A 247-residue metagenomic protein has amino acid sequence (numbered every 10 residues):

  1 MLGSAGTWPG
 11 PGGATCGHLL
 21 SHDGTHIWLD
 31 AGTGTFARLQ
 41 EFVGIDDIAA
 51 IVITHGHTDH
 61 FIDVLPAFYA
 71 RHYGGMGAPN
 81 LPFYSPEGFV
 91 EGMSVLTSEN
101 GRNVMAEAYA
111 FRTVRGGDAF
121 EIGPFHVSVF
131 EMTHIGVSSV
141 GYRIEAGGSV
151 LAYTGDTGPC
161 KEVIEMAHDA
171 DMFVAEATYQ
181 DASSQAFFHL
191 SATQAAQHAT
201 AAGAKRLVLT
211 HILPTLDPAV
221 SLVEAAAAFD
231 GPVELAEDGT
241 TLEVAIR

Functional and structural regions predicted by a protein language model:
M1-D46, S139-G155, M172: Conserved beta-strand hairpin/beta-sheet module of binuclear metal-dependent hydrolase folds, prominently
M1-S4, E99, E121-V127: Short Pro/Gly-enriched beta-strand edge/turn motifs at strand-loop
P9-G13, V104-A106, T113-T178: Active-site-proximal loop/helix segment associated with metal-binding centers of metalloenzymes
D23, I48, G77-P79, G147-S149 (+1 more regions): Short, surface-exposed connector motifs at secondary-structure boundaries
H26, T33-P82: Active-site metal-binding motif and surrounding structural segment of the metallo-beta-lactamase
W28-G32, A49-G56, P86, L151-G155 (+3 more regions): Active-site neighborhood of phospho(di)ester-bond hydrolases with catalytic His/Asp-centered motifs
M76-L81, F89-F111: Active-site neighborhood of divalent metal-dependent phosphoester bond hydrolases
G158-I246: Cap/insert and terminal regions of metallo-dependent hydrolase folds
